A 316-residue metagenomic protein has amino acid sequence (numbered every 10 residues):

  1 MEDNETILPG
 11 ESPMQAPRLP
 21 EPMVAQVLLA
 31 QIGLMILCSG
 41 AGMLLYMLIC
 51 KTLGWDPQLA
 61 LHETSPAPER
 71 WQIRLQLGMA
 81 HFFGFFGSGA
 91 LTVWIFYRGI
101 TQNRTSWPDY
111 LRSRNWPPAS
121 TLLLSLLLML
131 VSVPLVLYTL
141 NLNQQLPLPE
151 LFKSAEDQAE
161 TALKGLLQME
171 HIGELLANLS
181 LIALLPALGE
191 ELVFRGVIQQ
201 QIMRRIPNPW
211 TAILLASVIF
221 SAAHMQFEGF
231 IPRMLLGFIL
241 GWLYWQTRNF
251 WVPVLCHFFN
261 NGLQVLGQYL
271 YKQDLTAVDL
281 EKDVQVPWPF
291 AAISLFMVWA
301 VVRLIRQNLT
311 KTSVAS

Functional and structural regions predicted by a protein language model:
G10-L37, W71-G78, N103-L146, K282-A292 (+1 more regions): Interfacial transmembrane-helix boundary/kink motif in multi-pass membrane proteins
I32-L45, G89-W94, L126-S132, W288-Q307: Hydrophobic core of alpha-helical transmembrane segments in multi-pass integral membrane proteins
A41-T101, S120-L127, L151-F152: Alpha-helical transmembrane segments in multi-pass membrane proteins
Q58-S65, R104-L185: Juxtamembrane helix-loop-helix connectors linking adjacent transmembrane helices in multi-pass membrane enzymes
Q72-G87, T161-L185, Q285-L295: Hydrophobic alpha-helical transmembrane segments
G189-L215, W242-N249: Membrane-interface helix/loop boundary segments of multi-pass membrane proteins
V218-V284: Functionally important transmembrane alpha-helices
F258-S316: C-terminal membrane module of polytopic membrane proteins
